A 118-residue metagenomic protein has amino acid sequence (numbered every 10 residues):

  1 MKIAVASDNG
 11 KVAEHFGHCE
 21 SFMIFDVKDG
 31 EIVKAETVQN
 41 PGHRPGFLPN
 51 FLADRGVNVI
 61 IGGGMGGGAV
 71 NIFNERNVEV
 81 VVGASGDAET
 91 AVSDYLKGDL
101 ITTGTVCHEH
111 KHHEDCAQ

Functional and structural regions predicted by a protein language model:
K2-N40: N-terminal first-folded block
N9, P45-G46, S85: Structural motif corresponding to alpha-helix initiation and N-cap regions
K34-V59: Compact, glycine-rich, soluble single-domain proteins
I61-G62, V80: Conserved SAM-binding loop
N71-K111: C-terminal structural segments of small proteins and small subunits
E114-Q118: Short acidic DE-rich linear segments
